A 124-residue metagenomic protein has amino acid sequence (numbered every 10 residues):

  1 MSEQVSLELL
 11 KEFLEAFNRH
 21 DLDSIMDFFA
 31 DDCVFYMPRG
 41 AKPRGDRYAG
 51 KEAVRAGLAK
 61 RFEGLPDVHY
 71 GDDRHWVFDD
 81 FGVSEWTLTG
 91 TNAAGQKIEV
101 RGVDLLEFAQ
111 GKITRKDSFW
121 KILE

Functional and structural regions predicted by a protein language model:
M1-D31: Short, low-complexity N-terminal intrinsically disordered segments enriched in polar/charged residues
D27-R74, F78: A solvent-exposed, acidic/Ser-Thr-rich amphipathic alpha-helical stretch
F29-A30, L88-G90, D104, W120: Short beta-strand segments enriched in hydrophobic/aromatic residues within well-folded beta-rich domains
V34, Q96, K112-T114: Residue-level signal for well-ordered, solvent-exposed loop/turn and beta-edge residues enriched in charged/polar side
H69-G71, E85, I98-D104, D117: Short, surface-exposed coil-to-beta transition loops
D79-L88: A short hydrophobic beta-strand element
G90-E99: Short, cysteine-centered beta-strand-loop-beta hairpins and adjacent loop/turn segments enriched in charged/polar
R101-E124: Short beta-strand edge/turn micro-motifs at domain boundaries
